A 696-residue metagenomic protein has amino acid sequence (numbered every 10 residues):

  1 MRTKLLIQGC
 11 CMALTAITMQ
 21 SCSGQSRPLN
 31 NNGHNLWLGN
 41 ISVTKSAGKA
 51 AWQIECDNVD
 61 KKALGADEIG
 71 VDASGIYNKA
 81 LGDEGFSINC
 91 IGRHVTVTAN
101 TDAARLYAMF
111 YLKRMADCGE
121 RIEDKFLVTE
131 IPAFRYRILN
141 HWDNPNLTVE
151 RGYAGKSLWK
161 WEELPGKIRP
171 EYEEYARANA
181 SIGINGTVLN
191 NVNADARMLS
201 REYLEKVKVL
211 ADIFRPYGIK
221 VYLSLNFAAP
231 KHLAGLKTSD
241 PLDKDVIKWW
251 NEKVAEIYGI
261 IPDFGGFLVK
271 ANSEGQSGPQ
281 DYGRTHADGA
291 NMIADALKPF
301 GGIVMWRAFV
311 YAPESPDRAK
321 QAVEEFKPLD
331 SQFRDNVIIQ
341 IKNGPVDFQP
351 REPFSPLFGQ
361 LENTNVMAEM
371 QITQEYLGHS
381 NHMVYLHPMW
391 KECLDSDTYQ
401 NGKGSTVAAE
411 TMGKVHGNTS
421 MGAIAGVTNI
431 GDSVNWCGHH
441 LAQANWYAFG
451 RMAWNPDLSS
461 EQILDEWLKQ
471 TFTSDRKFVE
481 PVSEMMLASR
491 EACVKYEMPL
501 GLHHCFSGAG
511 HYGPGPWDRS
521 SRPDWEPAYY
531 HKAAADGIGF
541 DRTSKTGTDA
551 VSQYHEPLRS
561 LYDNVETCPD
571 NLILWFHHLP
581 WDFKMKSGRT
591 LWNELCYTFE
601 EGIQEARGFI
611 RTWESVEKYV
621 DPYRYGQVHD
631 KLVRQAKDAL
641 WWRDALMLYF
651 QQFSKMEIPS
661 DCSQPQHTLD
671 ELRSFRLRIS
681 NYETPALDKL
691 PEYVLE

Functional and structural regions predicted by a protein language model:
M1-C10: Bacterial N-terminal signal peptides that target proteins for export
G9-T18: Bacterial N-terminal signal peptides
I17-R27: Bacterial Sec-dependent signal peptides at the C-terminal "C-region" and cleavage site
R27-L38, K79-L268, K298, Y385: Feature activates predominantly on carbohydrate-active enzymes
P28-L64: Short, charged N-terminal beta->alpha structural module
W52-D83, V95-T98: Short, well-ordered secondary-structure micro-motifs within conserved domains or adaptor modules
E163, R201, G235-D465, D475: Catalytic-core regions of glycoside hydrolase
S405-E696: Catalytic domains of carbohydrate-active enzymes that cleave complex glycans
